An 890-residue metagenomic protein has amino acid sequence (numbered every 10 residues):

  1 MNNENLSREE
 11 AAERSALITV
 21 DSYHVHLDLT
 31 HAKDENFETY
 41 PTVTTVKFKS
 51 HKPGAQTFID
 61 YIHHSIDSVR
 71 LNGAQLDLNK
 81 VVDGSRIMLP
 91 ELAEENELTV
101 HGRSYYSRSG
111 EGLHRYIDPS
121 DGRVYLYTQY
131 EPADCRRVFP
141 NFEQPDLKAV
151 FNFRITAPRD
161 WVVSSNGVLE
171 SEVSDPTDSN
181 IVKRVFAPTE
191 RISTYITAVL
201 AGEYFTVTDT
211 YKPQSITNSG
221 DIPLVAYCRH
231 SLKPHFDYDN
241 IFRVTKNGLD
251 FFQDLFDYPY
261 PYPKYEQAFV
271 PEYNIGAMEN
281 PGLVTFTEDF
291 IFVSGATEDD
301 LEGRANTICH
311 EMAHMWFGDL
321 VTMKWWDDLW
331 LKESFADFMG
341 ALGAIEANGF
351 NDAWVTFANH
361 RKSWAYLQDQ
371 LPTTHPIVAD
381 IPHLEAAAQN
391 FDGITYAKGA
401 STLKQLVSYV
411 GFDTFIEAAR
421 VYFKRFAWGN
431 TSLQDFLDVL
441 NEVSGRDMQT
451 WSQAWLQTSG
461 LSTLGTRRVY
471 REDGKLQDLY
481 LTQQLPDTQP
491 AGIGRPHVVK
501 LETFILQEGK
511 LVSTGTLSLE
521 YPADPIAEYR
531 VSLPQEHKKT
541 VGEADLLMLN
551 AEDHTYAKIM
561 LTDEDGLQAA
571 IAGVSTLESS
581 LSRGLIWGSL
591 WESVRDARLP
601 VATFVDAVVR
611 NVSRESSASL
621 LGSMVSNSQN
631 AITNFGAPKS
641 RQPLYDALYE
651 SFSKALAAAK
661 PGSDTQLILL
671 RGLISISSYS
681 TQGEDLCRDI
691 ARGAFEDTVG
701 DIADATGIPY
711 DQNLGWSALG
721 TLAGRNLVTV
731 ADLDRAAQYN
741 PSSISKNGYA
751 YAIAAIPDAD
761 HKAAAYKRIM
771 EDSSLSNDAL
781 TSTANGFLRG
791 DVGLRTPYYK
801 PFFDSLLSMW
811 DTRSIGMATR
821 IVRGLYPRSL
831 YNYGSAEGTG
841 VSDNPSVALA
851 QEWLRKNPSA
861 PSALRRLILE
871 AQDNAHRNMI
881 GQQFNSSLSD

Functional and structural regions predicted by a protein language model:
M1-P41, K49, D118-Y125, P145 (+1 more regions): N-terminal, polar/Ser/Thr-rich
N2, Q129, R154-A157, V162-V163 (+7 more regions): Non-catalytic accessory/interaction domains
R8-L17, H101-N152, G202-T210, D553-S580 (+1 more regions): Glycine/proline-rich low-complexity spacer/linker segments in large multi-domain proteins
V43-F48, Y61, E94-S109, F151-R159 (+2 more regions): Short, hydrophobic/aromatic-enriched beta-strand segments in well-ordered soluble domains
T57, Y61-P119, P140, T177-N180 (+1 more regions): A surface-exposed beta-strand-loop module
D60-S65, L147, G492-V499: Short coil-to-beta strand junction motifs in C2/discoidin
E111-S219, T514-L519, L620: Structured beta-strand-rich cores of soluble
F186, T217-P490, S623, D646-S651 (+2 more regions): Hydrophobic alpha-helical and helix-loop surface patches within well-folded domains that function as non-catalytic
